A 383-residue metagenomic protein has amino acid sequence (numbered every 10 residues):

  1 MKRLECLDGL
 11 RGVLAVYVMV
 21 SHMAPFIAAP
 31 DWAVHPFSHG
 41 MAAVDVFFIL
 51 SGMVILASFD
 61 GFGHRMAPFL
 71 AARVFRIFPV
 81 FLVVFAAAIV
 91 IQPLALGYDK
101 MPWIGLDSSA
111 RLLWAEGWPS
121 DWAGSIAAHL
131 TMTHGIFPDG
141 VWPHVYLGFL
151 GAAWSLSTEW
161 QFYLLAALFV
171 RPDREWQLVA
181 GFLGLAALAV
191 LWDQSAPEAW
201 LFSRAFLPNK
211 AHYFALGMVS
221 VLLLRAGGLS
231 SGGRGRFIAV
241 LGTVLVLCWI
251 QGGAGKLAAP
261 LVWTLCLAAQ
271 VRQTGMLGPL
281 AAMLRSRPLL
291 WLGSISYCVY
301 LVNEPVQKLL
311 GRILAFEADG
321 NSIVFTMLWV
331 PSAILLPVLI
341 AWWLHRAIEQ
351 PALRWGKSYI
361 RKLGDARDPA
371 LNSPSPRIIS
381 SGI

Functional and structural regions predicted by a protein language model:
M1, S358-I383: Short, intrinsically disordered terminal tails adjacent to the first/last structured region
K2-L7, V13-V16, V20-G40, L56-P68 (+5 more regions): Alpha-helical transmembrane segments in multi-pass integral membrane proteins
L4, M66-L82, W103-W118, L164: Membrane-interfacial loop-to-helix junctions in multi-pass inner-membrane proteins
G9-L10, A15-V18, S51, R73 (+4 more regions): Conserved beta-strand->loop/alpha-helix structural units within folded catalytic cores of enzymes with alpha/beta
F48-A57: Central hydrophobic cores of alpha-helical transmembrane segments in multi-pass inner-membrane proteins across all
D60, I77, G124, L130-A189 (+1 more regions): Hydrophobic alpha-helical segments with transmembrane-like composition
P79-V83, A87, Q161, C298-V302: Hydrophobic alpha-helical transmembrane segments of multipass membrane transporters and ion channels, focusing on
L82-L156, L261-V271: Membrane-interface helix-loop-helix regions
